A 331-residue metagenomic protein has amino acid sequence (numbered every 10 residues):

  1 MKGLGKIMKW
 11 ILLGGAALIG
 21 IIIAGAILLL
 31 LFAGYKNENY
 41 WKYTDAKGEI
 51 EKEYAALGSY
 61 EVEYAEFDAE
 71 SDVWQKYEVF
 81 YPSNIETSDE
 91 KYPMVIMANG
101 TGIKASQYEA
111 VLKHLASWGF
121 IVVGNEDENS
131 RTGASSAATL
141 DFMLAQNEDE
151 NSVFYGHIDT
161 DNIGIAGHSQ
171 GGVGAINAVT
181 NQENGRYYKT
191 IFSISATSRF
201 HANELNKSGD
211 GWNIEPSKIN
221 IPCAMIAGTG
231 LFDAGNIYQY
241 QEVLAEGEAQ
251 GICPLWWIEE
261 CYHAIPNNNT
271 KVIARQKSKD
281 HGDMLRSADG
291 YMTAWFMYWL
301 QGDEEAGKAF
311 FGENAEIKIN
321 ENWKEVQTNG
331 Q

Functional and structural regions predicted by a protein language model:
M1-I23: N-terminal Sec-pathway targeting helices
I22-Y40: Membrane-interface motif at the C-terminal end of an N-terminal transmembrane signal
G34-K91: N-terminal cap/lid segment of alpha/beta-hydrolase-fold proteins
E86-Y92, A134-G174, N181-G185: Gly/Ser-rich "nucleophile elbow"/oxyanion-hole loop immediately N-terminal to the catalytic nucleophile in hydrolases
Y92, N99-I103: Active-site glycine-rich loops that stabilize anionic/oxyanionic intermediates across multiple enzyme folds
S106-N125: Short amphipathic alpha-helix adjacent to the substrate-entry channel of hydrolases
Y188-G282: The feature captures the conserved acid-bearing segment of alpha/beta-hydrolase catalytic domains
N268-T270, Q276-Q331: Alpha/beta-hydrolase-fold serine-hydrolase catalytic core, especially in secreted/extracellular enzymes
